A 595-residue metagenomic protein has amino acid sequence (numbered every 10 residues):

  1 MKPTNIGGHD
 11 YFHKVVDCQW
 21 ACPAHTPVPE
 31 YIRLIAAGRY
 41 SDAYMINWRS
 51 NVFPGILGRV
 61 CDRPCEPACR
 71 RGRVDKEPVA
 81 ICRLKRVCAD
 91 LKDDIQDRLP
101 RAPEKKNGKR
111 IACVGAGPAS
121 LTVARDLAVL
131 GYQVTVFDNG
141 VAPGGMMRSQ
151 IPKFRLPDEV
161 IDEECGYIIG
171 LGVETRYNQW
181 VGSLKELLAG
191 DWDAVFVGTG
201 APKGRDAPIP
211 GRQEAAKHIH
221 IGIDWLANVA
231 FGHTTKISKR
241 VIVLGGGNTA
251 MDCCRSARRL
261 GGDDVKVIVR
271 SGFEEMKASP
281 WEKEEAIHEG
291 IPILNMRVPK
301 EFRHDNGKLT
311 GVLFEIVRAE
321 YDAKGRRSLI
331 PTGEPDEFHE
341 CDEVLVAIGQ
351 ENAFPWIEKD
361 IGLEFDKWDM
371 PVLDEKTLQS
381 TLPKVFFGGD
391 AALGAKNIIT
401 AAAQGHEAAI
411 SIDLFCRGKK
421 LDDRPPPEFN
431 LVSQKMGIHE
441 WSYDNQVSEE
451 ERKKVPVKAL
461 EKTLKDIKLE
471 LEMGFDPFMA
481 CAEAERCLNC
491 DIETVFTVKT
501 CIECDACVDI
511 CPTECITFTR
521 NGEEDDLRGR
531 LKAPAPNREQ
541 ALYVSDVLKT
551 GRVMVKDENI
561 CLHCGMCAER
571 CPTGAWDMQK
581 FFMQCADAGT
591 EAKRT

Functional and structural regions predicted by a protein language model:
K2-H9, K85-R110, Q133, A142 (+7 more regions): Flanking helices and flexible, charged tails adjoining ferredoxin-like Fe-S electron-transfer domains in multi-subunit
F12, V16-A37, G58-C88, T135 (+7 more regions): Iron-sulfur cluster-binding cysteine motifs and their immediate structural context in ferredoxin-like electron-transfer
W20, A24-P103, Y167-I169, Y177 (+6 more regions): Glycine/serine-rich phosphate-binding loop and adjoining beta1-alpha1 elements at the start of nucleotide-handling
H25-A37, Y44-S50, E77-C82, C113-W180 (+6 more regions): Beta1-alpha1 glycine-rich phosphate/pyrophosphate-binding loop at the start of Rossmann-like nucleotide-binding domains
C88-E104, G166-N178, G204-L260, F365-T381 (+1 more regions): Glycine-rich dinucleotide-binding loop and its adjacent helix/turn
K105, R110-V114, D162-P208, E301-L313 (+3 more regions): Feature captures the FAD/FMN-dependent oxidoreductase FAD-binding
A216-S238, D322-A395: FAD-site-proximal beta/loop scaffold in flavoenzymes
C253, A391-C416: A conserved FAD-binding loop/helix module that cradles the flavin
